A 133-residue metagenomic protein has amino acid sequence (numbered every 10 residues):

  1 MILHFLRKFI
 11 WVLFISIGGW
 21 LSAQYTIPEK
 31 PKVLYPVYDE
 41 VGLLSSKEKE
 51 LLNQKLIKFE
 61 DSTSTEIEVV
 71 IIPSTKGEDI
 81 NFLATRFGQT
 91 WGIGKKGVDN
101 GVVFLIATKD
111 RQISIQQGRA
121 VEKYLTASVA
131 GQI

Functional and structural regions predicted by a protein language model:
M1-P31: Bacterial Sec-dependent N-terminal signal peptides
Q24-I133: Folded, non-transmembrane soluble domains that reside on the lumenal/extracytoplasmic side of membranes
